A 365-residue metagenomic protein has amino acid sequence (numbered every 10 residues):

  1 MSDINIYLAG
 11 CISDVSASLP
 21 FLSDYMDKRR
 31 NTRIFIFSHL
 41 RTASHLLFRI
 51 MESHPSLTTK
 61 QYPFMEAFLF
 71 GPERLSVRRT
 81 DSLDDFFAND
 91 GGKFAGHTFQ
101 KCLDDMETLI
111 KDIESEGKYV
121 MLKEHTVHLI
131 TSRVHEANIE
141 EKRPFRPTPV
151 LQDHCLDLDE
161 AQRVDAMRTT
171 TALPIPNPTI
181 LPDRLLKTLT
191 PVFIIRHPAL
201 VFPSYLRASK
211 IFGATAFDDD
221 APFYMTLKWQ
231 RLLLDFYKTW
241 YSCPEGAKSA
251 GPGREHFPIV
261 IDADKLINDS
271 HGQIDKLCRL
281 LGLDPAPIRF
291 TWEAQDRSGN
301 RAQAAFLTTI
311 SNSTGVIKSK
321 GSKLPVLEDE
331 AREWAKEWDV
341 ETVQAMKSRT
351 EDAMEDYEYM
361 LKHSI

Functional and structural regions predicted by a protein language model:
S2-K118, E124-H125: PAPS-dependent sulfotransferase catalytic core
S2-R33, D284-I365: PAPS-dependent sulfotransferases, especially Golgi type II membrane carbohydrate sulfotransferases
A43-H54, I261-P287, R301-G321: PAPS/PAP-binding and catalytic site of the sulfotransferase fold
L47, M51, P55, M106-I110 (+5 more regions): Hydrophobic, Leu/Ile/Phe/Ala-enriched alpha-helical segments that form helix-helix packing faces
T59, Y119-M121, P191, P258-V260 (+1 more regions): Conserved beta-strand scaffold positions in the cores of enzyme catalytic domains, especially in NTP/NDP-utilizing
F94-D105, L173, P222-W229, D269 (+2 more regions): Soluble or luminal CAZymes and related metallo-dependent hydrolases
F94-I110, E114-G117, E124-R143, I180 (+2 more regions): Nucleic-acid enzyme cleavage-core boundary/entry regions
H125-I288: PAPS-dependent sulfotransferase catalytic domain
